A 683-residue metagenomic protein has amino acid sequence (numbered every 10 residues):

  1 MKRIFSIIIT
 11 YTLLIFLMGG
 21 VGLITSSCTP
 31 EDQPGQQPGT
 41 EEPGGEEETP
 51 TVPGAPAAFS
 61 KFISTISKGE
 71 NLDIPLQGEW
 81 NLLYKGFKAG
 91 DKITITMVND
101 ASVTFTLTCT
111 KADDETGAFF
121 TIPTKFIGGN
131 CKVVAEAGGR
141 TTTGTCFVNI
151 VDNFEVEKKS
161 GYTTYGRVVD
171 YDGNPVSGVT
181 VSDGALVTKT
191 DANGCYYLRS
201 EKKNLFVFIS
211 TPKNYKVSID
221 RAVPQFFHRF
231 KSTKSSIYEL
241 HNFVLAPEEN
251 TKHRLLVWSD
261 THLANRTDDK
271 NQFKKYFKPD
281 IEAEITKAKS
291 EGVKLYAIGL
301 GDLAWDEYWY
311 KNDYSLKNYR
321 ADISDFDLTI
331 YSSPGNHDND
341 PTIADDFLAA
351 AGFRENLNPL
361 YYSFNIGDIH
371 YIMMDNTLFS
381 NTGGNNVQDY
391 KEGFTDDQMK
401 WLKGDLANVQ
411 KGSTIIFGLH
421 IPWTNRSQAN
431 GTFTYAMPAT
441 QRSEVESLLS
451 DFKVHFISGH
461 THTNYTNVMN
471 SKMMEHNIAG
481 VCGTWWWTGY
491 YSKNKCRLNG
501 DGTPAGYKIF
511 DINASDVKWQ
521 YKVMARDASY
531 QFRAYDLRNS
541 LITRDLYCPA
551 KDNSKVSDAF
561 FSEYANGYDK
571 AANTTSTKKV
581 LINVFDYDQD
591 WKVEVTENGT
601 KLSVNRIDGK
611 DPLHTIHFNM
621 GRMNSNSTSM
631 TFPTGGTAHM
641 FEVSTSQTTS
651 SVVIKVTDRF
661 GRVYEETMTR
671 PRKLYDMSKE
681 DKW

Functional and structural regions predicted by a protein language model:
L17-I63, F147-S160: Bacterial Sec-dependent N-terminal signal peptides
G35, V52-N153: Ser/Thr/Pro-rich low-complexity tracts
N81-G86, E155-S177: Structural motif
M97-T104, R167, D172, G178-K189: Short amphipathic beta-strand segments in non-cytosolic proteins
C109-D113, A185-S200: Short, acidic Ser/Thr/Gly-rich low-complexity loop/linker segments typical of extracellular and cell-surface proteins
E155-T163, N214-Y310, W683: N-terminal active-site segment of His-dependent metallophosphoesterases
E155-T164, D220-I237, S259, I281-K287 (+2 more regions): Metal-dependent phosphoesterase/phosphodiesterase active-site architecture
K213-N242, Y308-V409, A436-H455, T463-N513 (+1 more regions): Extended active-site neighborhood of metal-dependent phosphoesterases/phosphodiesterases
